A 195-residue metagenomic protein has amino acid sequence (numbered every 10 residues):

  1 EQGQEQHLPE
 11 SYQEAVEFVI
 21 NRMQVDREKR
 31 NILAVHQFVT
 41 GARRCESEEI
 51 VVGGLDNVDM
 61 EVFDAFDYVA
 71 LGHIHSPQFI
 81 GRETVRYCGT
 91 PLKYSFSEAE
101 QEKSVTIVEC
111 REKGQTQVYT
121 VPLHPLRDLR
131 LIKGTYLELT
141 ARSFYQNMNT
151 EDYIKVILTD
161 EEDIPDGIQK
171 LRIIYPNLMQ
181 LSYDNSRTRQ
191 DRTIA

Functional and structural regions predicted by a protein language model:
E1-G81: His/Asp/Glu-rich metal-coordinating catalytic cores of metallo-dependent phosphodiesterases/hydrolases acting on
Q24, E98-A99, N147: Sterically constrained small-residue positions within well-ordered secondary structures of folded domains
R30-I32, V105, Y153-K155: Residue-level preference for the first positions of well-ordered beta-strands
Q37, I74, T90-P91, L158-D160: Active-site metal-binding loops of divalent metal-dependent hydrolases
L55-V62, Y94-S97, M179: Gly/Ser/Thr-rich active-site loops/lids in small-molecule metabolic enzymes that frequently grip phosphoryl groups
D59-F63, V105, I168: Short amphipathic alpha-helical segments and helix-helix/interface helices
D64-L71, S76-L139: Active-site-adjacent helix-turn-beta-strand microarchitecture at beta-sheet edges that either contains or buttresses
C110-A195: Accessory, non-catalytic peripheral segments of nucleic-acid enzymes
